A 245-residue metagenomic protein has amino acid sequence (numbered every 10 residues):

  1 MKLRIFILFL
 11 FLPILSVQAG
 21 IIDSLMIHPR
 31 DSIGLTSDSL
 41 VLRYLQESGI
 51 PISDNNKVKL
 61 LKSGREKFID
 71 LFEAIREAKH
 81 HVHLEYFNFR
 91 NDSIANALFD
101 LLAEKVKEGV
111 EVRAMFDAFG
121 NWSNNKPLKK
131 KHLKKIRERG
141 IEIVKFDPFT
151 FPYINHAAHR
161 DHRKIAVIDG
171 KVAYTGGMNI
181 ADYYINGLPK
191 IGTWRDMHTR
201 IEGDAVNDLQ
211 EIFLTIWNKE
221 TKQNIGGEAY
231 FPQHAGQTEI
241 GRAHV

Functional and structural regions predicted by a protein language model:
R4-P13: Sec-dependent N-terminal signal peptides
S16-H244: Charged, low-complexity intrinsically disordered terminal segments
